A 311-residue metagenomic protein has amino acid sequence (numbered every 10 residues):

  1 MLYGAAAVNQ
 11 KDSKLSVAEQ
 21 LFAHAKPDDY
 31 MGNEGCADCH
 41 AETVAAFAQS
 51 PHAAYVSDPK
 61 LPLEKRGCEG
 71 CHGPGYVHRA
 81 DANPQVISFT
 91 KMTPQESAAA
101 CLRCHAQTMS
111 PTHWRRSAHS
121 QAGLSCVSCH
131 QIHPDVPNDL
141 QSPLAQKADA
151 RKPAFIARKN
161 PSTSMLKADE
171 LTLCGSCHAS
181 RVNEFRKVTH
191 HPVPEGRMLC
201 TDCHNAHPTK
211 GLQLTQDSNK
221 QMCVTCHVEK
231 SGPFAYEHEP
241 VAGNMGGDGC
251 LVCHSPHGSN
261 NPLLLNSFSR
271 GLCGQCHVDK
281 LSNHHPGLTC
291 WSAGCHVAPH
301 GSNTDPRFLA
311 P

Functional and structural regions predicted by a protein language model:
L2-P311: Short sequence/structural segments immediately N-terminal
